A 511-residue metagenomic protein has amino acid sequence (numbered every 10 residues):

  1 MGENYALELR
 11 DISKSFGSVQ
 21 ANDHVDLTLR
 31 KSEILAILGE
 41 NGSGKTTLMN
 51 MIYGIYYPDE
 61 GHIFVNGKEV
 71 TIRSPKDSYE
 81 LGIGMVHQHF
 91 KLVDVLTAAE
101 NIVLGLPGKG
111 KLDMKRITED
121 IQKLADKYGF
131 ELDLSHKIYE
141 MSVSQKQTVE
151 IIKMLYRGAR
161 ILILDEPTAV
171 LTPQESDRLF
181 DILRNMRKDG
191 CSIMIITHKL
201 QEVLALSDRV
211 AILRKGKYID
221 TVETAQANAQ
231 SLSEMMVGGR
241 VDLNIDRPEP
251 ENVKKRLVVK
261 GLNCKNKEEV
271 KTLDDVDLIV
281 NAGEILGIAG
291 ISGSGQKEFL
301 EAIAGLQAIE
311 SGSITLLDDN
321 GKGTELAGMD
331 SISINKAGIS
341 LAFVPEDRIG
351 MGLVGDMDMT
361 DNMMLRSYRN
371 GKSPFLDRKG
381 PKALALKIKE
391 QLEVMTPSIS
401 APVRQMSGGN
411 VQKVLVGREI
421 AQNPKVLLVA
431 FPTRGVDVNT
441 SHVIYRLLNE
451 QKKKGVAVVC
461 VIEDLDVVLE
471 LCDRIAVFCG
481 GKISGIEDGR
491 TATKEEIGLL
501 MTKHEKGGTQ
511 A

Functional and structural regions predicted by a protein language model:
G2-A511: Glycine-rich phosphate-binding loops of nucleotide-dependent enzymes
